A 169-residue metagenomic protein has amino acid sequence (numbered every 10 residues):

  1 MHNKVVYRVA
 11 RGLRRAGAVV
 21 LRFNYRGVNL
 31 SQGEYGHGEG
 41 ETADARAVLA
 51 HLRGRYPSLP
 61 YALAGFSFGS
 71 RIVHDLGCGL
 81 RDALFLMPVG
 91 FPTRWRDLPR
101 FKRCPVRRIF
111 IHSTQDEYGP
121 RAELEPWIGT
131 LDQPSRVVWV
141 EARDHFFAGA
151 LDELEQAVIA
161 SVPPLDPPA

Functional and structural regions predicted by a protein language model:
M1-S58: Serine-hydrolase catalytic machinery in alpha/beta-hydrolase-like enzymes
G65-V73: Gly/Ala-rich beta-loop-alpha elbow adjacent to hydrolase catalytic centers
C104-P105, I109-H112, D116: Short beta-strand/loop motif that positions the catalytic acidic residue of the alpha/beta-hydrolase fold
V106, P120-G129: Short alpha-helix in the alpha/beta-hydrolase fold that links the catalytic acid
T114-G119, H145-F146: Acidic catalytic loop of the alpha/beta-hydrolase fold
T130-F146: Catalytic histidine neighborhood in serine/cysteine hydrolases with alpha/beta-hydrolase-type architecture
A148-S161: Post-His helix in hydrolase/transferase enzymes
